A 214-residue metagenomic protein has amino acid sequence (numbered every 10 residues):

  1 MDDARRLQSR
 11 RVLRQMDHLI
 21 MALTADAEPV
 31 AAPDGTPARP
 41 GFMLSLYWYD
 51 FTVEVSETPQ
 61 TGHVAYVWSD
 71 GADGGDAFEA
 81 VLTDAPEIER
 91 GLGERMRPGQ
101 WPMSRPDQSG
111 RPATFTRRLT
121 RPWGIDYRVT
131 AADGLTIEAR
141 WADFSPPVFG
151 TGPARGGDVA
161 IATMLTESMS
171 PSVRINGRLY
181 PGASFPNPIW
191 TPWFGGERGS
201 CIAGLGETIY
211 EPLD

Functional and structural regions predicted by a protein language model:
M1-D214: Targeting-peptide/extracellular-domain and disordered-appendage signature
